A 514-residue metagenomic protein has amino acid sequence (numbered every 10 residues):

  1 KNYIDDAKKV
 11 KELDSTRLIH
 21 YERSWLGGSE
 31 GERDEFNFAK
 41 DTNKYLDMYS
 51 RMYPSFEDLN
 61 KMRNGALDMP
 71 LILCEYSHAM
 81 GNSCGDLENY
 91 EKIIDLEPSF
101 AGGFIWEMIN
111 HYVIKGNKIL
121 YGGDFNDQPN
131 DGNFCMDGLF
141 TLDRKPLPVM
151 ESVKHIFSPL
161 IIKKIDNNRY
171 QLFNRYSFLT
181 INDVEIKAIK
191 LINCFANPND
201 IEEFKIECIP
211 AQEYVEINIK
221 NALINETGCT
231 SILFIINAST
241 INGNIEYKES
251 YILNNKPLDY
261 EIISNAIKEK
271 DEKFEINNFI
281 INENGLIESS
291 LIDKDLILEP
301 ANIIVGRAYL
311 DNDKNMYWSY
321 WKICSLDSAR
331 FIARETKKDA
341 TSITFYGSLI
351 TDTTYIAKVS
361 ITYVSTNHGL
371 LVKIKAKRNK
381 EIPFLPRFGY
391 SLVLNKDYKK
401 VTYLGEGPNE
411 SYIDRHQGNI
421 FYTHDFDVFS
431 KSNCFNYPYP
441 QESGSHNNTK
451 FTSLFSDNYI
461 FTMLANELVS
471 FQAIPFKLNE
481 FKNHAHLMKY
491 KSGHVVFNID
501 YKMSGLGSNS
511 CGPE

Functional and structural regions predicted by a protein language model:
K1-N167, Q171, R175-N182, F195-A196: Extended substrate-binding grooves/exosites of carbohydrate-active enzymes
K154-D166, I252-I267: Extracellular ectodomain segments of secreted/surface proteins
L172-Y176, K190, N221, A238 (+3 more regions): Hydrophobic beta-strand positions in extracellular immunoglobulin-like domains
S177-P198, G389-N395: Short acidic, flexible loop segments centered on an aromatic residue
K187-T230: Intrinsically disordered, low-complexity Pro/Gly/Ser/Thr-rich segments with frequent PxxP/GP/PP motifs and embedded
I224-E261: Terminal connector regions
T227, L258-E514: Beta-strand/loop-rich accessory regions of lumenal/periplasmic or secreted enzymes, predominantly carbohydrate-active
